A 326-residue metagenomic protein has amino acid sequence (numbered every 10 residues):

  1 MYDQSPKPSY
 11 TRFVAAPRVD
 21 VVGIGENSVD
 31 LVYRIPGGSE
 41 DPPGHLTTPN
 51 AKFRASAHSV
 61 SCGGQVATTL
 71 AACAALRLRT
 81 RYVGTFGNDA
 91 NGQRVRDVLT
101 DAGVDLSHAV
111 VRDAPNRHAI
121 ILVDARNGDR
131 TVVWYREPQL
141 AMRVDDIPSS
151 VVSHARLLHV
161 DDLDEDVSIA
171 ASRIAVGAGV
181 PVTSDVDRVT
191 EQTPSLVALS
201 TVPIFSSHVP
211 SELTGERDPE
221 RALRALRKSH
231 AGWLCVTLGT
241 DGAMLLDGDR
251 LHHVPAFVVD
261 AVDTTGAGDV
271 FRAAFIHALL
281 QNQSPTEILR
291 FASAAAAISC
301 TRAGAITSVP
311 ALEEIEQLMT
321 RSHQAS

Functional and structural regions predicted by a protein language model:
Y2-R81: Glycine-rich phosphate/adenosyl-contacting loop at the front of the ribokinase-like
Y2-V22, L31-I35, E191, P219-S326: Conserved phosphate-binding/catalytic region of the ribokinase-like
D3-P6, G103, E137-R143, V182-R188 (+1 more regions): Short gly/ser/thr-rich secondary-structure transition/capping motifs
N27, L163, V270: Active-site metal-binding loops of divalent metal-dependent hydrolases
G38, P43-V60, A74-R156, E316-A325: Conserved N-terminal subdomain of the carbohydrate kinase-like
A74-A75, V176, L280: Gly/Ala-rich phosphate-binding loop of Rossmann-like dinucleotide-binding domains, activating on the conserved
R156-R224, G242: Conserved beta-alpha-beta core of the PfkB/ribokinase-like small-molecule kinase fold
